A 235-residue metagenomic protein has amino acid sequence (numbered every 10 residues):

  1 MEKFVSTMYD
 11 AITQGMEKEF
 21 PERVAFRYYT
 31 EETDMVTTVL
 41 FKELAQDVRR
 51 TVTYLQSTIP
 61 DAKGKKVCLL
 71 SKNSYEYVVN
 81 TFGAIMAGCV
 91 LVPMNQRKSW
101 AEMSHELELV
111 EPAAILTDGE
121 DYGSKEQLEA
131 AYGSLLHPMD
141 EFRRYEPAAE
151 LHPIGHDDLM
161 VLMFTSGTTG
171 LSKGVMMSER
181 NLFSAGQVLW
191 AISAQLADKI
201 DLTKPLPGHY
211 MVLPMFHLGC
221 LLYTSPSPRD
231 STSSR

Functional and structural regions predicted by a protein language model:
M1-T58, K63, A87, E108: N-lobe entry segment of adenylate-forming
P21-V24, P147-F164, G170-L171, A197-G208: Conserved pre-ATP/AMP-binding loop-to-beta segment of ANL
M35-T37, V52-K98, M211-P214: Conserved AMP-binding/adenylate-forming
T38-K42, M160-V188, T232-R235: Conserved AMP-binding A3 loop
A45-T53, V175-D201, L206, V212: Conserved structural elements of the adenylate-forming
F82, M86-P153: Structural core segment of the AMP-binding/adenylate-forming
T165, Y223-D230: Conserved small/polar residues in nucleotide/adenosyl-binding loops
